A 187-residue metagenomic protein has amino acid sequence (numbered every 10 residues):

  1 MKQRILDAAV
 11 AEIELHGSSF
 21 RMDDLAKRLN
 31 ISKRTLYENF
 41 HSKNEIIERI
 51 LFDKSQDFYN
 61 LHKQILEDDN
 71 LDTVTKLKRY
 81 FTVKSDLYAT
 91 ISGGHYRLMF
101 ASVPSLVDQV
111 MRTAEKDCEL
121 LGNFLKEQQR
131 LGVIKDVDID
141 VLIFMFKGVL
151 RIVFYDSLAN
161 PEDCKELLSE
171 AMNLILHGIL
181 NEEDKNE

Functional and structural regions predicted by a protein language model:
M1, D138-F146, C164, L168: Short amphipathic alpha-helix in the helical subdomain of ABC transporter nucleotide-binding domains
R4, A8, E12-E45, R49: Helix-turn-helix
N44-K54, F58, I91: Alpha-helical DNA-contacting segments of helix-turn-helix folds
R49, K63-T90, L142-F146: Hydrophobic alpha-helical connector segments
Q56, S105-L131, D140-F144, Y155: Amphipathic alpha-helical packing segments from all-alpha helical-bundle domains
I65, D69, H95-S102, V153-S157: Secondary-structure edge/capping motif, primarily at the C-terminal ends of alpha-helices and the immediately following
T75, R79, E119, N123-E127 (+2 more regions): C-terminal peripheral helix-coil segments that are non-catalytic and often amphipathic
S85-D108: Amphipathic alpha-helical segments used for helix-helix packing
